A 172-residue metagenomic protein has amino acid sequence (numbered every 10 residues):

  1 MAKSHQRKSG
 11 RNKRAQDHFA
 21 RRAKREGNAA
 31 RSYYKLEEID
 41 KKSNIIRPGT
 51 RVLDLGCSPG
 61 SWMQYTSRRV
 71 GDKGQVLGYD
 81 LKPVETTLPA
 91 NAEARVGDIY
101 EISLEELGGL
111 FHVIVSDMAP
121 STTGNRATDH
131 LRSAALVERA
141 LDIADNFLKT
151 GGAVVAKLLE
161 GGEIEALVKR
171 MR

Functional and structural regions predicted by a protein language model:
A2-P48: Class I SAM-dependent methyltransferase Rossmann-like catalytic core, especially the SAM/SAH-binding loop
I46, V70, F147-L148: A generic alpha-to-beta junction signature in SAM-dependent methyltransferases
P48-S58: Conserved class I S-adenosyl-L-methionine
T50, G74, G152: Glycine-centered, small-residue-biased loops immediately flanking beta-strands in adenine/cofactor-binding cores
L53, E85-A92, I114, N125-R172: C-terminal substrate-binding/active-site "lid" region of AdoMet-derived donor-dependent transferases
L55, V70-L81, A94-R95: Short, hydrophobic beta-strand segments that form beta-sheet elements in well-ordered domains
P59-G71: Conserved SAM-binding loop of SAM-dependent methyltransferases across substrates and taxa, primarily the Class I
Y79-T122: S-adenosyl-L-methionine
